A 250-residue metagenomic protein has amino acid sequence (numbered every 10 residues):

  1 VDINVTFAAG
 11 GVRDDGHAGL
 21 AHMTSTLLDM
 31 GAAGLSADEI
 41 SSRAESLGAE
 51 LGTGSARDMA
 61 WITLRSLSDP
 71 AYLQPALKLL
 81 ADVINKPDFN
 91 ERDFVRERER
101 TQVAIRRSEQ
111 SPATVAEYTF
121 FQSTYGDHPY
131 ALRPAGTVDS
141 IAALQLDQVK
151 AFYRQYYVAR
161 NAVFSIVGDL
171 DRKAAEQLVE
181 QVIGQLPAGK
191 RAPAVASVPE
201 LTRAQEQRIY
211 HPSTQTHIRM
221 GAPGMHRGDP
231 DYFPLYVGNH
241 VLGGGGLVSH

Functional and structural regions predicted by a protein language model:
V1-T26, L35-I84, R98, Q102 (+3 more regions): M16 family metallopeptidases and their MPP-like homologs
A18-M30, N239-H240, V248: Active-site recognition of the HExxH zinc-binding catalytic motif
A37, S41-S46, D88-R106, D171 (+1 more regions): Acidic/histidine-enriched alpha-helical segments
E50, R219-G221, L242-H250: A structural supersecondary motif
L80-F89, V182-K190: A common structural junction motif
G126-P134, A159, V163-H226, G244: An aromatic/glycine/proline-enriched structural segment found at the starts of mature extracellular/organellar domains
